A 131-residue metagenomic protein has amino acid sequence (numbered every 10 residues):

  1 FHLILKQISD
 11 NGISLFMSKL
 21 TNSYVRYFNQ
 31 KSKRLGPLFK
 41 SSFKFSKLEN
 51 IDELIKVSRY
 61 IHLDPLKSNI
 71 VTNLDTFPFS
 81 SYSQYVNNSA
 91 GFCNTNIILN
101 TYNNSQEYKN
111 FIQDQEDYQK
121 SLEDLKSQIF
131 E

Functional and structural regions predicted by a protein language model:
F1-L5: Functionalized membrane-embedded alpha-helices
K6-E131: Short Pro-Cys-Gly-centered "Cys-loop" motif that presents a nucleophilic cysteine in a tight turn
